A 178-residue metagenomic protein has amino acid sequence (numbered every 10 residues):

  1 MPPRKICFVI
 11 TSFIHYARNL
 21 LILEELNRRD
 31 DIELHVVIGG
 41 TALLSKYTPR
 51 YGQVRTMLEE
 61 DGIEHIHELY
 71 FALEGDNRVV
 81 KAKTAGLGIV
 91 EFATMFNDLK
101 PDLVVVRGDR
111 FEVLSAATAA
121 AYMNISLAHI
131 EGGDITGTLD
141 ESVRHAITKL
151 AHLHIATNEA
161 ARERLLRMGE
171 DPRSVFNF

Functional and structural regions predicted by a protein language model:
M1-L43: N-terminal subdomain of nucleotide-sugar transferases
V9, V37, V106-G108, I130: Structural motif
H35-K81: Conserved nucleotide-sugar phosphate-binding/catalytic loop shared by glycosyltransferases and other
I66, D102, H152: Conserved acidic residues
T94-F111: Short N-terminal targeting/anchoring amphipathic segment
G108-I125: Short Gly/Thr/Asp-enriched flexible loops that form oxyanion-binding sites at enzyme active sites
I125-F178: Active-site-proximal region of nucleotide-activated glycan assembly enzymes, centered on histidine/acidic-rich loops
